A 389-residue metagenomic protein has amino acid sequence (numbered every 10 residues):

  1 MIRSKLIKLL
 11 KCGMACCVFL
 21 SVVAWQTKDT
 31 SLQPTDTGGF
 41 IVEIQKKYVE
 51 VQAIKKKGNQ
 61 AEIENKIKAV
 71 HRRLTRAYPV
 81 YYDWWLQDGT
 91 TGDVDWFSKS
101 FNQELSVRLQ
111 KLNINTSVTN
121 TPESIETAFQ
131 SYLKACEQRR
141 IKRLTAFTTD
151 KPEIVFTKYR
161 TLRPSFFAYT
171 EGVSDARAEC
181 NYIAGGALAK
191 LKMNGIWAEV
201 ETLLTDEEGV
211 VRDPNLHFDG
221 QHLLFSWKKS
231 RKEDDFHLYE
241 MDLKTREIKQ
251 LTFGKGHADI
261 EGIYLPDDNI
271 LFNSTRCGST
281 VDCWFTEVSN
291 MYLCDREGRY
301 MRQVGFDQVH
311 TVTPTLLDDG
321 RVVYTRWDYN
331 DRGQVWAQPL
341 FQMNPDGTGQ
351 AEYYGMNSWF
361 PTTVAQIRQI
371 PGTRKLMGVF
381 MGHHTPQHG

Functional and structural regions predicted by a protein language model:
A135, G195-V210, D242-A258, D295-V309 (+1 more regions): Multi-bladed beta-propeller domains
T149-D150, F218-D219, L265-D267, L317-D319 (+1 more regions): Residue-level detector of Asp-centered blade-edge/turn motifs that repeat once per structural unit in beta-propeller
V155-T157, R163-P164, H222-S226, I270-T275 (+2 more regions): Residue position within the beta-strands of beta-propeller blades
T161-E207, K229-R231, L243: Beta-propeller domains
C180-A184, S230-F236, V281-V288, D331-A337 (+1 more regions): Short, solvent-exposed loop/turn segments at conserved positions within beta-propeller repeat blades
A187-K192, L238-K244, T286-G298, A337-T348 (+1 more regions): Beta-propeller blade signature
D235-V312: Asp-box/WD-like beta-propeller blade repeats and closely related beta-sheet repeat scaffolds
